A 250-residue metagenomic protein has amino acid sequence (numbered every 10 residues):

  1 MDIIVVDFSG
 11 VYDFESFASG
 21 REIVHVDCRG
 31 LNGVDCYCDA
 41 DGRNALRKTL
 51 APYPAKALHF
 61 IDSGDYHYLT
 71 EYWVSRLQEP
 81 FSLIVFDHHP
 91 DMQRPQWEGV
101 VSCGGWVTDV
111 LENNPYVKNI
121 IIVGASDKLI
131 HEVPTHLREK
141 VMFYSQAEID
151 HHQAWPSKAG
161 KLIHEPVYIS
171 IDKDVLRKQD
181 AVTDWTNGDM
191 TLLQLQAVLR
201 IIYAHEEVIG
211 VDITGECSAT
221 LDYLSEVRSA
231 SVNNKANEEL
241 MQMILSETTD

Functional and structural regions predicted by a protein language model:
D2-I61, D65-S82, I121-L129, T135-D250: Catalytic cores of soluble, metal-dependent hydrolases
G64-N119: Hydrophobic alpha-helical segments and helix pairs
